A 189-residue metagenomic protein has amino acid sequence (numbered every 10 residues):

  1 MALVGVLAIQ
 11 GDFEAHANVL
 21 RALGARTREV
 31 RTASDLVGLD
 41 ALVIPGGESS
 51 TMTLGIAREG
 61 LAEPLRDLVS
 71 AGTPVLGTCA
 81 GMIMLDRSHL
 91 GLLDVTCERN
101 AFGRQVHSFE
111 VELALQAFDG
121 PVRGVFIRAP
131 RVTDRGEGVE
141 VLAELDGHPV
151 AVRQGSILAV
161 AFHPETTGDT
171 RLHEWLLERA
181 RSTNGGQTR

Functional and structural regions predicted by a protein language model:
M1-L3, G120-P121, R153-L158: Beta-strand-turn-beta hairpins that frame and shape the catalytic cleft of phosphate-ester-processing enzymes
M1-R58, D67, T170-R189: N-terminal beta1-alpha1 cap of cysteine-dependent amidohydrolase-like domains
I9, A80, F162: Cofactor-binding loop segments of dinucleotide-utilizing enzymes, especially the Rossmann-like FAD- and NAD(P)+-binding
V43-P45, L76, F126, A159-A161: Structural motif
E48-A114: Cysteine-nucleophile active-site neighborhood
S88-H148: Pocket-forming structural segment of enzyme catalytic cores
R131-R189: C-terminal and late-domain segments of enzyme folds
